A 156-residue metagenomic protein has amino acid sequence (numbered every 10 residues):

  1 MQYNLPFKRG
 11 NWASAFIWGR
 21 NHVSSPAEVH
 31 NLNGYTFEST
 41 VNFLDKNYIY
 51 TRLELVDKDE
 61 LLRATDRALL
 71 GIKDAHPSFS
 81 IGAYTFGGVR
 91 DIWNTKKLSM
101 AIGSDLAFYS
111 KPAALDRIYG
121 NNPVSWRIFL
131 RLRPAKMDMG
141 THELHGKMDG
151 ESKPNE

Functional and structural regions predicted by a protein language model:
M1-D45, I49: Signature for the C-terminal beta-barrel architecture of outer-membrane proteins
M1-Y3, F37-V41, T51, F86-R90 (+2 more regions): Residues on the lipid-exposed face of transmembrane beta-strands in outer-membrane beta-barrel proteins
N4-K8, G19-A27, K58-E60, T95 (+2 more regions): Sequence/structural signature of outer-membrane beta-barrel proteins
F7-S14, K46-T51, N94-M100, K136-G140: Repeated loop/turn-to-beta-strand initiation elements of outer-membrane beta-barrel proteins
G10, N31-Y35, S80-Y84, G120-W126: Residues that define the transmembrane beta-barrel architecture of outer-membrane proteins
S14-R20, Y35-F37, T51-L55, I102-F108 (+1 more regions): Transmembrane beta-barrel strands of outer-membrane/channel proteins
S25-L32, L61-A68, A113-N121, E143: Outer-membrane beta-barrel translocator domains and adjoining extracellular loop/strand segments of Gram-negative
F86, N122-E156: Outer-membrane beta-barrel "beta-signal"
